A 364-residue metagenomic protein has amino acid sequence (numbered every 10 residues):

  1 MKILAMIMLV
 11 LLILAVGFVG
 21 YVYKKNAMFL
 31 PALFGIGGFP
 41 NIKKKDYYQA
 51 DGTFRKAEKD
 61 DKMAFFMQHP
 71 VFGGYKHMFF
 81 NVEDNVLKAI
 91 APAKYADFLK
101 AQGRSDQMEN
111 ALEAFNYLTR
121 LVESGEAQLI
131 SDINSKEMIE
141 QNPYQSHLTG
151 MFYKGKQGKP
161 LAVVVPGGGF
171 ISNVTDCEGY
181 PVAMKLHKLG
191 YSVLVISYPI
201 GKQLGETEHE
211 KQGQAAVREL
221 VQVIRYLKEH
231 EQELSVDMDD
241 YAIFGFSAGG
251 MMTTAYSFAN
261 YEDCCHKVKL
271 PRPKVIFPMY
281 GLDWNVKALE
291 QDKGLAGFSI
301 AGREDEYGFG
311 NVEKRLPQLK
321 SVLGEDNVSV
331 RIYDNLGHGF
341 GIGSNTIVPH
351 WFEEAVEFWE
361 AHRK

Functional and structural regions predicted by a protein language model:
P40-F79, G324-K364: C-terminal catalytic histidine-bearing segment of alpha/beta-hydrolase fold enzymes
G73-Y75, F79-Q157: N-terminal cap/lid segment of alpha/beta-hydrolase-fold proteins
K159-G167: Short beta-strand element of the alpha/beta-hydrolase
S172-P181, Y198, G310-V312: The serine-hydrolase catalytic nucleophile loop
V174, P199-L234, N345-V348: Catalytic nucleophile-loop/oxyanion-hole region of alpha/beta-hydrolase and closely related hydrolase-like folds
D176-L194: Short amphipathic alpha-helix adjacent to the substrate-entry channel of hydrolases
R218-D292: Primarily recognizes the serine-hydrolase "nucleophile elbow" in alpha/beta-hydrolase and SGNH/GDSL folds
K267-E325, S329: The feature captures the conserved acid-bearing segment of alpha/beta-hydrolase catalytic domains
